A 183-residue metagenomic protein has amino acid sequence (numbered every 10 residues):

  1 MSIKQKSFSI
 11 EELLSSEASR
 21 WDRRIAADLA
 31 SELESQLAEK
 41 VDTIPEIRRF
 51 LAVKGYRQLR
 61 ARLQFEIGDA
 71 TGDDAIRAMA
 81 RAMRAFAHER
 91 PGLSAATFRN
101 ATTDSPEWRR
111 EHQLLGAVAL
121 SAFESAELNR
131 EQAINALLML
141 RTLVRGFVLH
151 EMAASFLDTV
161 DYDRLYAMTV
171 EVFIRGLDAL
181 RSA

Functional and structural regions predicted by a protein language model:
M1-E17, S121-E124, A153-A183: C-terminal peripheral helix-coil segments that are non-catalytic and often amphipathic
S19, R23-A30, E34-Q64: An amphipathic alpha-helix adjacent to DNA-recognition modules
D28-S31, E131-A153, R164-V172: Hydrophobic alpha-helical segments that form the core of small-molecule binding pockets and/or dimer interfaces
E46-G55, T97, E107-H112: Alpha-helical DNA-contacting segments of helix-turn-helix folds
F50-K54, Q64-G92, R130, L140: Hydrophobic alpha-helical connector segments
Q58-D69, L143-H150: Solvent-exposed, amphipathic alpha-helical segments
R84, H88-T103, L149-F156: Amphipathic alpha-helical segments used for helix-helix packing
T102-R130, I134-M139, A167-E171, R175: Amphipathic alpha-helical packing segments from all-alpha helical-bundle domains
